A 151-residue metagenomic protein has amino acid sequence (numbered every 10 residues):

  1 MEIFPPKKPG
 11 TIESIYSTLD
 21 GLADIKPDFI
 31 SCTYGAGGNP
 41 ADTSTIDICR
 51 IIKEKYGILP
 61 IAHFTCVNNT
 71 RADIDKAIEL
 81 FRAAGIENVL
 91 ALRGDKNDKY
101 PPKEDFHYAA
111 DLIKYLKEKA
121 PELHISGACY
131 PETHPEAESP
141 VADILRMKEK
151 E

Functional and structural regions predicted by a protein language model:
M1-S14, P60-A72, S126-I144: Active-site mouth loops of central-metabolism enzymes
E2, I30, F81, K150: Conserved, mostly hydrophobic/aromatic
P6, D24-I48, G94-E104: Glycine-rich, proline-tolerant flexible connector loops at the mouths of alpha/beta enzymes
S14, C66-L80, K103-H107: Glycine-rich anion/phosphate-binding loops
Y16-D20, I46-R50, D75-E79, A109-K114 (+1 more regions): Generic structural signal for well-ordered alpha-helices, preferentially at hydrophobic/aromatic core positions
G38-H63, F106-G127: Alpha-helix-loop-beta-strand connector modules within alpha/beta enzyme cores
N88-E151: Conserved anion-binding
